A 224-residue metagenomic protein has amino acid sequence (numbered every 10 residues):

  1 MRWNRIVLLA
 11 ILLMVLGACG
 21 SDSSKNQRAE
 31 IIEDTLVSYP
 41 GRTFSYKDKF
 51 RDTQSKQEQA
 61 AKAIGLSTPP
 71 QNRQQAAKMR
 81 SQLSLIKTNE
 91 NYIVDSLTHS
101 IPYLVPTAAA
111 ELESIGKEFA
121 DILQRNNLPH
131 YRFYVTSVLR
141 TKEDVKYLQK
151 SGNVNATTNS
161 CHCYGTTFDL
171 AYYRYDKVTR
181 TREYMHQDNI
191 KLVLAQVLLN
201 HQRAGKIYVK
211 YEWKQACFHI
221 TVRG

Functional and structural regions predicted by a protein language model:
M1-A29: Bacterial Sec-dependent N-terminal signal peptides
G20-Q124, T221-G224: Extracytoplasmic cell-surface/polysaccharide-interacting catalytic and binding patches
S100-E111, R140, N159-H162, R182-H186: Extracytoplasmic/periplasmic, Sec-exported soluble proteins
L104, A108-E111, I115, P129 (+2 more regions): Stable alpha-helical elements in mature extracytoplasmic
G116-N126, G152, L198, Q202: Sec/Tat-exported extracytoplasmic proteins
L128-K146: Acidic helix-start/capping segments at beta-turn-to-alpha-helix junctions
K142-T158: Charged, often glycine-rich, active-site loop that binds/positions anionic groups
N159-G224: Catalytic cores and adjacent binding grooves of peptidoglycan-active enzymes
